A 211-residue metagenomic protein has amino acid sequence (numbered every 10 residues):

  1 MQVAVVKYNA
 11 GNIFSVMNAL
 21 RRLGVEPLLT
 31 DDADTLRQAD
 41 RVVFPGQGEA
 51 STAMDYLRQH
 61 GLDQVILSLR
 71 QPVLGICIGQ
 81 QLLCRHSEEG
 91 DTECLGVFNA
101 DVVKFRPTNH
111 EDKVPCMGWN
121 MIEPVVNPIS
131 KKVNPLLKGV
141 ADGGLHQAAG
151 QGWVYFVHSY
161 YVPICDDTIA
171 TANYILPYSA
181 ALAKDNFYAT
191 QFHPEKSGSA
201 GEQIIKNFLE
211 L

Functional and structural regions predicted by a protein language model:
M1-A4, N186: Extreme N-terminal starter segment of soluble prokaryotic enzymes
V3-V25, E195-A200: N-terminal beta1-alpha1 ligand-phosphate binding loop
T35-L36, V65, A181: Structural alpha-helical scaffold elements that stabilize or flank donor/cofactor-binding regions in carbohydrate
A39: An anion/phosphate-binding loop that grips the pyrophosphate of nucleotide cofactors and donors
V43-P45: Structural motif
G48-N120: Cysteine-nucleophile active-site neighborhood
S68, D101-L211: Amide-donor transfer/coupling interface in amidating biosynthetic enzymes
